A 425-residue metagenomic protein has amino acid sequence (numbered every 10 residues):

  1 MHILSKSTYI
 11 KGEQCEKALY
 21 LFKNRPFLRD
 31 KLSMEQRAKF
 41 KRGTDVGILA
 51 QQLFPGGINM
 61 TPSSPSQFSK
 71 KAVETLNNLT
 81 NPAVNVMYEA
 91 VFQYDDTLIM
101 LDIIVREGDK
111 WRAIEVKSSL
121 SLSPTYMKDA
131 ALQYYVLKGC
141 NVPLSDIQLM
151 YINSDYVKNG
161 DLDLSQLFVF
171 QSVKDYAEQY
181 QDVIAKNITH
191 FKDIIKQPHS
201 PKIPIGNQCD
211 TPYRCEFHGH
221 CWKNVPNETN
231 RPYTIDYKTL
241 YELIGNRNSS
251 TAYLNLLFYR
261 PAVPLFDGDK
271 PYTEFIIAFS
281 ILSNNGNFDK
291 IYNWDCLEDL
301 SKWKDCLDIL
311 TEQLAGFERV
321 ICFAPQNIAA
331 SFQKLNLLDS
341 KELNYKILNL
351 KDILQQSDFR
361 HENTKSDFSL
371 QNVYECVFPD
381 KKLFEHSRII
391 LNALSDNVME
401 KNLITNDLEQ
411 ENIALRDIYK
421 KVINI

Functional and structural regions predicted by a protein language model:
M1-D109, T229-N230, A393-S395, A414: Metal-dependent nuclease catalytic cores that hydrolyze phosphodiester bonds in DNA/RNA, characterized by
C15, I103, Q133, C215 (+4 more regions): A residue-level signal for conserved active-site and pocket-lining positions in enzyme catalytic cores
L21, K223-P226, P261-P264, S331: Short helix/loop capping segments that flank catalytic or ligand/cofactor-binding pockets
V84-A90, Y94, L98-D102, A113-V116 (+2 more regions): Conserved DEDDh/DEDDy metal-dependent 3′-5′ exonuclease domain
F92, L240-L314, L338: Conserved RNase H-like, two-metal-ion catalytic cores of nucleic-acid enzymes
R106-K110, N224, S283-N287: Short acidic-glycine loop/turn motifs at beta-strand connectors
G160-P226, V373-I425: Acidic, Mg2+-coordinating catalytic module of metal-dependent nucleases/exonucleases that use a two-metal-ion mechanism
P226-T239: Helix-hairpin-helix
